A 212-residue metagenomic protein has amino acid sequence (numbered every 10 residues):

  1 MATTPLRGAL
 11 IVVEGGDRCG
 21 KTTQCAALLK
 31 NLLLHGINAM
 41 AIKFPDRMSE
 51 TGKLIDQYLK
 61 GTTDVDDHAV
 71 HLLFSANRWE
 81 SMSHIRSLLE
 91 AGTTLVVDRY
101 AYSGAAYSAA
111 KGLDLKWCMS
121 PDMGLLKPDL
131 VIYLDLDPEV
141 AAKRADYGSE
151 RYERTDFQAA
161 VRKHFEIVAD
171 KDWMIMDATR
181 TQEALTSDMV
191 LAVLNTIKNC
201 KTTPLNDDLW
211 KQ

Functional and structural regions predicted by a protein language model:
A2-P5, L29, E139-Q212: NTP-dependent small-molecule kinase module
V13: Hydrophobic anchor at the beta1->P-loop junction of P-loop NTPases
R18: Walker A (P-loop) phosphate-binding loop of P-loop NTPases
K21: Conserved lysine of the Walker
Q24: Hydrophobic positions on the alpha1 helix immediately C-terminal to the Walker A/P-loop
H35-M123: ATP-dependent small-molecule kinase phosphotransfer cores that center on conserved nucleotide phosphate-binding segments
L95, V131-Y133, I175: Short, well-ordered beta-strand core segments
R99, G104-H164: A glycine- and Lys/Arg-enriched "phosphate-lid" helix/loop adjacent to the NTP-binding pocket of small-molecule kinases
